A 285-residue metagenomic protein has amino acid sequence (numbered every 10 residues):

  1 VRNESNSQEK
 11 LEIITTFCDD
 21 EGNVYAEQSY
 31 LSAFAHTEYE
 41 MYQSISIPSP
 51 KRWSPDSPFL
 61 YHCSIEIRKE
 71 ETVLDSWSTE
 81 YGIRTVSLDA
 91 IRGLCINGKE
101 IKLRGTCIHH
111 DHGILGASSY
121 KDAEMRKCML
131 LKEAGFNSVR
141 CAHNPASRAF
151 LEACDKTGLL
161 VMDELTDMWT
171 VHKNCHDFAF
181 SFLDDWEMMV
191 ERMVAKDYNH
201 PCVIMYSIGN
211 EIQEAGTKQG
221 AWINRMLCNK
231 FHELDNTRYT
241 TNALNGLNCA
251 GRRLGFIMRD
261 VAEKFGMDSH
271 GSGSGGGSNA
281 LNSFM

Functional and structural regions predicted by a protein language model:
V1-R148, E152-A153, T157-V161, M189 (+4 more regions): Secreted/periplasmic carbohydrate-active enzymes, especially glycoside hydrolases
M129-L130, S138-M285: Substrate-binding/catalytic cleft of secreted carbohydrate-active enzymes, primarily glycoside hydrolases
